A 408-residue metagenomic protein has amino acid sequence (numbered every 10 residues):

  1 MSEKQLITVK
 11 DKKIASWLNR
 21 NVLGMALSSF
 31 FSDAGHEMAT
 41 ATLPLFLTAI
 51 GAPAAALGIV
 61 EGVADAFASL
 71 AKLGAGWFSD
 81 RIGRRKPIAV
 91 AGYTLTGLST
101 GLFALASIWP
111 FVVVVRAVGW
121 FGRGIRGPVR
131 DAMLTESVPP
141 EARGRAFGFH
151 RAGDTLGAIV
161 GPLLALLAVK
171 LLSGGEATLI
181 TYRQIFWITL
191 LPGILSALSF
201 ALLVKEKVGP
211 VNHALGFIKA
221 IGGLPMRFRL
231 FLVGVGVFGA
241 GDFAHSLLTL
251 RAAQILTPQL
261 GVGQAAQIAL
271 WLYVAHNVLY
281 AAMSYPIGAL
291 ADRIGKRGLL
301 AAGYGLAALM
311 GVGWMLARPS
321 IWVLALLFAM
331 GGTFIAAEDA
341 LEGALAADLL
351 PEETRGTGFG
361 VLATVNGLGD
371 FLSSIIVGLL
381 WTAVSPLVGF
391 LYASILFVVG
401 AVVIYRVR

Functional and structural regions predicted by a protein language model:
D11-A68, R229-Q259, A265, A269: Helix-loop boundary and gating motifs at the non-cytosolic
L45-A49, V160-I180, L372-V388: Transmembrane alpha-helix termini and helix-breaking/packing motifs in multi-pass membrane transporters
A71-G83, V169, A282-G295, W381: Helix-to-loop junctions at the C-terminal end of transmembrane segments in multipass secondary transporters
P87-G101, L190, G298-G313: Structural signature of the two symmetry-related core transmembrane helices
L102-V115, L316-L327: Helix-loop junctions at membrane interfaces in 12-TM secondary transporters
I125-V138, A337-L350: Intracellular juxtamembrane helix-capping segments at the cytosolic ends of symmetry-related transmembrane helices
L190-P210, G400-R408: C-terminal membrane-cytosol helix-exit motif in multi-pass small-molecule transporters
M283, A291-E342: C-terminal transmembrane helical hairpin of 12-TM major facilitator-type secondary transporters
